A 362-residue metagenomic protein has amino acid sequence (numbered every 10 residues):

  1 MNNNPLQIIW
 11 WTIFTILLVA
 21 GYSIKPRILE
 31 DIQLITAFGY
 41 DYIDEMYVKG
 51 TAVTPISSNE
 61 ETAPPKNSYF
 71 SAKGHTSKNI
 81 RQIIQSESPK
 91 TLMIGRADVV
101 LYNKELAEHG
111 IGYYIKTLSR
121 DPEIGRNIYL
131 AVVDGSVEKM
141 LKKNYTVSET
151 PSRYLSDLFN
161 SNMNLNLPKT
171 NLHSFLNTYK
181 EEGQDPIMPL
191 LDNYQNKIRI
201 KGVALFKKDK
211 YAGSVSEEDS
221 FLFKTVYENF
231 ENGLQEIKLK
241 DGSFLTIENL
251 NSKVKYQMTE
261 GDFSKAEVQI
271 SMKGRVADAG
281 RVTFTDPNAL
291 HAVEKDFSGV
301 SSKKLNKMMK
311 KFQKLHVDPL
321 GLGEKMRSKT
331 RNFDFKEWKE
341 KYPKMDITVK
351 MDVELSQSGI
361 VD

Functional and structural regions predicted by a protein language model:
N2-D362: Membrane-proximal alpha-helical signals and transmembrane carboxylates
